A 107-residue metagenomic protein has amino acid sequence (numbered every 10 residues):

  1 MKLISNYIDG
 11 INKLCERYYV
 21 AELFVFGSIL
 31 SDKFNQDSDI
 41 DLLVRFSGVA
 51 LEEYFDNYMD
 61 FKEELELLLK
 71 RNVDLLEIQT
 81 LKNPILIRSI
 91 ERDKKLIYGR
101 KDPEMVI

Functional and structural regions predicted by a protein language model:
M1-E22, L30-Q36, V49-I107: Catalytic core of pol beta-like nucleotidyltransferases
V25, I40-L42: A structural signal for short, well-ordered beta-strand segments
L43-S47: Short hydrophobic/aromatic beta-strand micro-patches that form the beta-sheet surface supporting nucleotide- or nucleic
